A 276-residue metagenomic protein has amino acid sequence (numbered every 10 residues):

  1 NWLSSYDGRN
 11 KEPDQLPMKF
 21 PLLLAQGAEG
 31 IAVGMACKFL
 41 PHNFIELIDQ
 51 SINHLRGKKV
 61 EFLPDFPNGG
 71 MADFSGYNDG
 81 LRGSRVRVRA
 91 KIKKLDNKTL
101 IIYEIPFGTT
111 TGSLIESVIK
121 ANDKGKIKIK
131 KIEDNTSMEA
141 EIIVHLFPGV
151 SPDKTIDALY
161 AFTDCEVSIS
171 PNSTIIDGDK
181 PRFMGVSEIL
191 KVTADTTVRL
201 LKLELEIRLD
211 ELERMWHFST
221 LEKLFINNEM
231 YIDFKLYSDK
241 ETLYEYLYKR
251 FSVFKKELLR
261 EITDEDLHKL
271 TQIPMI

Functional and structural regions predicted by a protein language model:
N1-M18: P-loop NTPase nucleotide-binding/switch module
L16, L22, A28-I31, M35-I276: C-terminal interaction appendages of subunits in large macromolecular complexes
